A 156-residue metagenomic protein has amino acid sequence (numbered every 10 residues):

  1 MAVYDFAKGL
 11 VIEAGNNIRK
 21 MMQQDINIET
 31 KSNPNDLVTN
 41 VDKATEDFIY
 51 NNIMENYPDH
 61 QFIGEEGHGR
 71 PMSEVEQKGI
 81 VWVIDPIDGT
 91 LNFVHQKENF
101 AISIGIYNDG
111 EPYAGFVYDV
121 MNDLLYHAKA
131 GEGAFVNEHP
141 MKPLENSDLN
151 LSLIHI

Functional and structural regions predicted by a protein language model:
M1-I87: N-terminal subdomain of lithium-sensitive/metallo-dependent phosphomonoesterases centered on the IMPase/IPPase/PAP
I18, D42, I53, T90 (+3 more regions): Residue-level signal for inorganic ion chemistry
Q24, I87, E98-F100, M121-N122 (+1 more regions): A generic "binding-loop/recognition-motif" signal
P71-M72, L91-V94, L125: Conserved protein kinase catalytic core
Q77, H95-K97, S147-L149: Short coil/turn motifs at beta-sheet boundaries
I80-G115: Glycine-rich active-site/cofactor-binding loop and its immediate structural neighborhood
G105-I154: Acidic beta-strand-loop-alpha-helix segment within the catalytic core of divalent metal-dependent phosphate-processing
